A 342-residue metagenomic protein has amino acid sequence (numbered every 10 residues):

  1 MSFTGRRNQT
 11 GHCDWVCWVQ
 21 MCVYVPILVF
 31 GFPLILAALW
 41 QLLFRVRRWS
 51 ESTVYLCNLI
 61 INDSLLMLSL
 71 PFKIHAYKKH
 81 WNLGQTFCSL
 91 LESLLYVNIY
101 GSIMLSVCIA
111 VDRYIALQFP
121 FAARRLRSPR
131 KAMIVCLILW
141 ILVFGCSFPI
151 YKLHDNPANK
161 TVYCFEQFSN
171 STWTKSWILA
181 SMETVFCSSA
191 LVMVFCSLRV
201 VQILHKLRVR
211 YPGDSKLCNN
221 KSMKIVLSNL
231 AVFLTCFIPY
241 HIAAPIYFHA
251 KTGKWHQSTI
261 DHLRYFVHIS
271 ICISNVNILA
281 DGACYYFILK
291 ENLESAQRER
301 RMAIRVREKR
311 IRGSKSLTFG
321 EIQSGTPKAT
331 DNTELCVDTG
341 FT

Functional and structural regions predicted by a protein language model:
M1-A37, N170, I178, M182 (+1 more regions): Extracellular N-terminal segment of 7TM GPCRs
M1-N8, R210-P212, K216-N220, W255-S258 (+1 more regions): Intrinsically disordered regulatory tails of 7TM GPCRs
F3-G11, G84-Q85, L91-E92, R125-M133 (+3 more regions): Loop architecture of class A 7-transmembrane GPCRs
C13-M21, V25, W49-I109, A116-F119 (+1 more regions): Extracellular TM2-ECL1-early TM3 structural module of rhodopsin-like
Y24-L28, A38-Q41, L65-H80, E92 (+7 more regions): Helix-to-loop junction signature of class
I27-L28, N58-L70, V135-S147, M182-A190 (+2 more regions): Alpha-helical transmembrane segments of multi-pass membrane proteins
F32-L43, M67-P71, V97-F121, V135-I138 (+1 more regions): Cytoplasm-facing ends of alpha-helical transmembrane segments in multi-pass membrane proteins
S106-Q118, I150-N159, A180-P212, S222-K251 (+1 more regions): Class A (rhodopsin-like) GPCR signature focused on the TM5-ICL3 interface and adjacent 7TM helical core
